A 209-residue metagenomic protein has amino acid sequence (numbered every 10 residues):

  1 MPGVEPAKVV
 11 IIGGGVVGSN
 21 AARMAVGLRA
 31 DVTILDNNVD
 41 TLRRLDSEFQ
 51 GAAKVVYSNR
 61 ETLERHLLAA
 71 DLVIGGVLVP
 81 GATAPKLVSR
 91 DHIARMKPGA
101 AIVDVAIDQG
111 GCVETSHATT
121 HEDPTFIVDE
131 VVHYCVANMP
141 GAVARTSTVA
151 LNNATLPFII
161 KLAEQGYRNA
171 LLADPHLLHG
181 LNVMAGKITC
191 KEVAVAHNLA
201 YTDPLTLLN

Functional and structural regions predicted by a protein language model:
M1-G75: Glycine-rich phosphate/diphosphate-binding loop of Rossmann-like nucleotide-binding domains
P6, I107, C112-N209: Adenosine-phosphate binding glycine-rich loop
K8, V17, A21, N37 (+9 more regions): General structural feature for long, well-ordered alpha-helical segments within catalytic domains of soluble enzymes
V16-A21, L78, V113-E114, T189: Short, flexible micro-motifs
N38, P80, M139: Residue-level "edge-of-site" marker
L45-D129: Rossmann-like adenosine-cofactor binding region
